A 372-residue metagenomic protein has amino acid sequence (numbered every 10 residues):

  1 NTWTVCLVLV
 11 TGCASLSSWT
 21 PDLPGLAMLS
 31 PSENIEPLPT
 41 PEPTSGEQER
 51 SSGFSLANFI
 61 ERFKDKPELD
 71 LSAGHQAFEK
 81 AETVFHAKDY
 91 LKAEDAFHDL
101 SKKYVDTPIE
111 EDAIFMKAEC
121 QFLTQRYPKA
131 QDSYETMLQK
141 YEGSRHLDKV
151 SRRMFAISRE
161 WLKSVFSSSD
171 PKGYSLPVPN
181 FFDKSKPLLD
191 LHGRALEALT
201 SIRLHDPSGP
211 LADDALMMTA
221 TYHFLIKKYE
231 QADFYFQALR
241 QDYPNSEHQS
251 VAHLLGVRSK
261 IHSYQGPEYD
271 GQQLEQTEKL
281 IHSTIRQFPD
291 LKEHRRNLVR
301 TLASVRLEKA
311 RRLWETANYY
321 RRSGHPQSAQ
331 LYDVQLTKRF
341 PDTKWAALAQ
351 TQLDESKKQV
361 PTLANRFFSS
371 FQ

Functional and structural regions predicted by a protein language model:
N1-G12: Bacterial N-terminal signal peptides
C13-Q372: Acidic, polar-rich low-complexity tracts and alpha-helical solenoid repeat scaffolds
